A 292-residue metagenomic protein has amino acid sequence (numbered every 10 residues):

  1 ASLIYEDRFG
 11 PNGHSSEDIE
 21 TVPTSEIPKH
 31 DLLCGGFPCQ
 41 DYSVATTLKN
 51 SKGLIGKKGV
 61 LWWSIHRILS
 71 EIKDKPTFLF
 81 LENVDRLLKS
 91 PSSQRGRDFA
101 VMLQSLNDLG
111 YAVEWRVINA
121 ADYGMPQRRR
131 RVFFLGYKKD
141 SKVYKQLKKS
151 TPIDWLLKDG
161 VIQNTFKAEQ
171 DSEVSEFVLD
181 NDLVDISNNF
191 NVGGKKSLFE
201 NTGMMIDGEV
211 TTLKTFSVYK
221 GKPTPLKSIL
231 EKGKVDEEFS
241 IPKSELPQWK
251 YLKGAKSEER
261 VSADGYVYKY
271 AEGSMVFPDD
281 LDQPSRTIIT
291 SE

Functional and structural regions predicted by a protein language model:
A1-K75, N83-F99, N107: Core alpha/beta nucleotide-donor-binding catalytic domains of modification enzymes
H14-E17, D85, Y111-D122: Conserved S-adenosyl-L-methionine
P38-Y42, D85-R86, A121-G124, K139-S141 (+1 more regions): Short, solvent-exposed loop/turn segments at secondary-structure junctions
F78: Short glycine-centered segments of the SAM/dcSAM-binding site in methyltransferase folds
A100-V117, K138-K142: A SAM-dependent methyltransferase catalytic signature shared across enzymes that methylate proteins
M102, E114, R128-V132, P284: Residues that flank catalytic or metal-binding motifs in active/ligand-binding sites
M125-G203: Flexible, glycine-/basic-rich loop-and-beta segments that form/coincide with the SAM-dependent methyltransferase
G203-E292: C-terminal target-recognition/interaction regions appended to catalytic cores
